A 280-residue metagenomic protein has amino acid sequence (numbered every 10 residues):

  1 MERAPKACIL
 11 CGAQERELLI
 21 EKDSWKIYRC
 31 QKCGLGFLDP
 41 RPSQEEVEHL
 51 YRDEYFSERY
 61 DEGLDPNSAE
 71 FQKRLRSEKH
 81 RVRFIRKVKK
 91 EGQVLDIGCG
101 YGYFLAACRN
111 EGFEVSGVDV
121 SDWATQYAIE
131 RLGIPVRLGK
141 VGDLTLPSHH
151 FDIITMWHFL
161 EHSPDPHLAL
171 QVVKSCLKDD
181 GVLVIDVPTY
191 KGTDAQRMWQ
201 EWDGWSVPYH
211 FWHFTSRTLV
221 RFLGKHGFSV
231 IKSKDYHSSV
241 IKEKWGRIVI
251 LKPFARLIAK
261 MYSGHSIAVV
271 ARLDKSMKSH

Functional and structural regions predicted by a protein language model:
M1-H149, I153-W157, H167-L170, K234-S238 (+3 more regions): Conserved N-terminal segment of class I S-adenosyl-L-methionine
G142, M156, P164-V172, C176 (+1 more regions): S-adenosyl-L-methionine-dependent methyltransferase catalytic module, highlighting the catalytic core
